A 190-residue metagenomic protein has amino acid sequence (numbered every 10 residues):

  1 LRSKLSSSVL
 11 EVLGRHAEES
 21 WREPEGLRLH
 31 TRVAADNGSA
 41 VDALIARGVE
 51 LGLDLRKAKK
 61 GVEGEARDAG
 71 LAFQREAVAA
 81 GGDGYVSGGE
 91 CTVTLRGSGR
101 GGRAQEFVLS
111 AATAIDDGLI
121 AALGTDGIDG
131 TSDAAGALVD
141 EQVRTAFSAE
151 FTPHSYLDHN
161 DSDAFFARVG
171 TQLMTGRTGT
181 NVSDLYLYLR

Functional and structural regions predicted by a protein language model:
L1-A72: Accessory alpha-helical/coil subdomains and C-terminal extensions that flank or cap enzyme catalytic cores
L1-S7, G97-A121: Gly/Ser/Thr-rich active-site loops/lids in small-molecule metabolic enzymes that frequently grip phosphoryl groups
K4, A35-A43, G64, D68-A72 (+5 more regions): Conserved active-site and cofactor/substrate-binding residues in soluble primary-metabolism enzymes
I45, Q74-V78, A112: Generic structural signal for well-ordered alpha-helical scaffold segments
L55-R56, G82-V86, G118-A121, T171-Q172: Structural motif
K60, G82, V86-G97, L123: Glycine-rich beta-strand-to-loop/alpha-helix junction loops that act as flexible
A66-A77, T94-F107, G130-L138: Short glycine/threonine-rich loop-to-helix capping motif typified by GTGT followed within a few residues by an Asp-Pro
L109-R190: Internal helix-turn-beta structural module
